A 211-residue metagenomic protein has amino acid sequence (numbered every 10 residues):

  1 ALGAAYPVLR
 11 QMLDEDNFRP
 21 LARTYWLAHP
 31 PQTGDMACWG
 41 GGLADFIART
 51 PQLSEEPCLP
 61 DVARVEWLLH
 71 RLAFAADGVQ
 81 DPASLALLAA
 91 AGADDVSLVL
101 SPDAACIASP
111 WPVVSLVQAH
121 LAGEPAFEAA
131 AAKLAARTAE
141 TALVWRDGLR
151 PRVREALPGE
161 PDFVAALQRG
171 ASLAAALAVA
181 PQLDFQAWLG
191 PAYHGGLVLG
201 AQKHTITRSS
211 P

Functional and structural regions predicted by a protein language model:
A1-A90, L149, R154-P211: Long, charge-rich, low-complexity alpha-helical segments
P60, W67-F127: Short, functional C-terminal segments
D61-V62, D95-V99, K133-A135, G190: A general structural signal for short secondary-structure junctions and capping/turn motifs
L100-R169: Low-complexity, glycine/alanine/valine/leucine- and proline-rich hydrophobic stretches
